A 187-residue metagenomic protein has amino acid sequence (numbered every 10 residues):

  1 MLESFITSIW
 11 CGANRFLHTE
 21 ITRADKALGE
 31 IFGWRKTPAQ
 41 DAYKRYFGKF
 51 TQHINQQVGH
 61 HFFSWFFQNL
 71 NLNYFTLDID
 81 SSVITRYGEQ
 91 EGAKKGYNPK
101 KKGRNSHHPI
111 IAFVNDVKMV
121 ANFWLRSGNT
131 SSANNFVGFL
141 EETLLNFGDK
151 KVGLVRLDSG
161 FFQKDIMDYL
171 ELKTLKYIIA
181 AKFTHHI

Functional and structural regions predicted by a protein language model:
M1-L28: Gly/serine-rich nucleotide phosphate-binding loop at the start of the catalytic core of nucleotide/ADP-ribose-handling
S4-F5, T19, A39, Y43 (+4 more regions): Short, conserved catalytic/metal-binding motifs centered on acidic residues
A24-A42: Short, basic interhelical loop/turn and adjoining N-cap of the next helix at nucleic-acid- or acidic-partner-contacting
A42-I111: Active-site-proximal, Lys/Arg-enriched surface segment that forms a nucleic-acid-binding/basic interface patch
P99-K150: Electropositive, glycine- and tryptophan-enriched low-complexity nucleic-acid-binding patches
F147-G153, L172-L175: Short, surface-exposed connector motifs at secondary-structure boundaries
V155-Q163, F183-H186: Acidic, metal-coordinating catalytic cores used for nucleic-acid/nucleotide bond scission and strand-transfer chemistry
E171-I187: Catalytic or ion-translocation cores adjacent to nucleophile or general acid/base/metal-coordination motifs in diverse
